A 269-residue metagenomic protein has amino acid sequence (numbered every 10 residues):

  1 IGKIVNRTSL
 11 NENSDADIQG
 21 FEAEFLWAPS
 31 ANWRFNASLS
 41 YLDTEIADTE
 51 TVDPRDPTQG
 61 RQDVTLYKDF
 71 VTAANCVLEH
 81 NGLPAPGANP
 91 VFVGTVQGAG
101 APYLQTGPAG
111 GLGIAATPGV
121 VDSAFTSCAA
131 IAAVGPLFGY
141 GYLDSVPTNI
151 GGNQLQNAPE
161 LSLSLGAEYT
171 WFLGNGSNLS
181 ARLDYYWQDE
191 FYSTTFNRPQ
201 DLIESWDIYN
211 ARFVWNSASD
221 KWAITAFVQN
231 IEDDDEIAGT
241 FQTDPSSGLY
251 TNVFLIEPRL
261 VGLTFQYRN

Functional and structural regions predicted by a protein language model:
I1-I4: C-terminal regions of RecA-like/P-loop NTPase motor modules
R7-T195, Q266-R268: Gram-negative outer-membrane beta-barrel transporters
D17-Q19, P159-L163, S205-Y209, E257-V261: Residues that define the transmembrane beta-barrel architecture of outer-membrane proteins
D48, P57-R61, V71, E204 (+2 more regions): Short, intrinsically disordered/low-complexity patches at protein termini and at juxtamembrane boundaries
Y186-T194, W215-N269: C-terminal beta-signal and adjacent terminal beta-strands/loops of Gram-negative outer-membrane beta-barrel proteins
T195-L202: Short, surface-exposed loop/helix-turn segments at secondary-structure junctions that function as lids/hinges flanking
A211-F213: Feature captures outer-membrane beta-barrel proteins of Gram-negative bacteria and organelles
